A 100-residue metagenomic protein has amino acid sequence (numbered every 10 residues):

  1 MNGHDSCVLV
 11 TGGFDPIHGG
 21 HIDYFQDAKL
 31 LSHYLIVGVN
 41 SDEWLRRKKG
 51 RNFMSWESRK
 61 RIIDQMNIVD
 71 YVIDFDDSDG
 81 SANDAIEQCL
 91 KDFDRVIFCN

Functional and structural regions predicted by a protein language model:
M1-N100: Nucleotidyltransferase catalytic core that binds NTPs
